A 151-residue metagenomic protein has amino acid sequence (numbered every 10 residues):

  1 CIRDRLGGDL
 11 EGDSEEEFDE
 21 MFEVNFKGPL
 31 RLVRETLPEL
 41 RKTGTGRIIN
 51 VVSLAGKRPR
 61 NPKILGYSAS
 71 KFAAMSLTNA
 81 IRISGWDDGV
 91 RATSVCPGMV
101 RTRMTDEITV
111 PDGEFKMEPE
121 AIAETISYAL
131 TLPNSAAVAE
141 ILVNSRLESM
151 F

Functional and structural regions predicted by a protein language model:
C1-I2: Short, small-residue-biased leader/transition segments that mark boundaries at the very start of proteins
D9-L10, S14-F22: Substrate-binding pocket helix/loop in short-chain dehydrogenase/reductase
D13, P59-S68, A80, T109: Active-site loop-to-helix junction immediately N-terminal to the catalytic Tyr of the SDR YXXXK motif in Rossmann-fold
V33, S70: Active-site helix of classical SDR
S53: Residue(s) in the substrate-gating loop at a strand-loop-helix junction that position the organic substrate next
R58-P59, A80-V90: Active-site-adjacent segment of SDR/Rossmann-fold oxidoreductases
D87-V90, S94, P111-F151: C-terminal helical subdomain
